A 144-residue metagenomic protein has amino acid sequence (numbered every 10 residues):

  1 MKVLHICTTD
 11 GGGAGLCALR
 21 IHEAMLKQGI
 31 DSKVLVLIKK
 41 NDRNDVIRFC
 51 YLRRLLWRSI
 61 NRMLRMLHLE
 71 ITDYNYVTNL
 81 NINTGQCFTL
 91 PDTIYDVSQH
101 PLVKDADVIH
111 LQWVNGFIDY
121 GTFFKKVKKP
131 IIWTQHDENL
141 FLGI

Functional and structural regions predicted by a protein language model:
M1-R53, K104, V127: N-terminal subdomain of nucleotide-sugar transferases
I6, G13, C17, I109-G121: Conserved beta-strand->loop/alpha-helix structural units within folded catalytic cores of enzymes with alpha/beta
T8, I38, W113-V114, D137: Short, well-ordered beta-to-alpha junction loops that form the rim of enzyme active sites and present histidine/acidic
G12-A14, N41-D45, F117-Y120, N139-I144: Short catalytic/ligand-binding loop motif for oxyanion handling, primarily in non-cytosolic enzymes, centered on
L16, R20, A24, Q28 (+2 more regions): Metal-centered catalytic cores of metalloenzymes
N41-T72: Conserved nucleotide-sugar phosphate-binding/catalytic loop shared by glycosyltransferases and other
R65-F117: Conserved nucleotide-sugar donor-binding subdomain of glycosyltransferases
D107-H110, F124-I144: Active-site proximal beta-strand in glycosyltransferases
